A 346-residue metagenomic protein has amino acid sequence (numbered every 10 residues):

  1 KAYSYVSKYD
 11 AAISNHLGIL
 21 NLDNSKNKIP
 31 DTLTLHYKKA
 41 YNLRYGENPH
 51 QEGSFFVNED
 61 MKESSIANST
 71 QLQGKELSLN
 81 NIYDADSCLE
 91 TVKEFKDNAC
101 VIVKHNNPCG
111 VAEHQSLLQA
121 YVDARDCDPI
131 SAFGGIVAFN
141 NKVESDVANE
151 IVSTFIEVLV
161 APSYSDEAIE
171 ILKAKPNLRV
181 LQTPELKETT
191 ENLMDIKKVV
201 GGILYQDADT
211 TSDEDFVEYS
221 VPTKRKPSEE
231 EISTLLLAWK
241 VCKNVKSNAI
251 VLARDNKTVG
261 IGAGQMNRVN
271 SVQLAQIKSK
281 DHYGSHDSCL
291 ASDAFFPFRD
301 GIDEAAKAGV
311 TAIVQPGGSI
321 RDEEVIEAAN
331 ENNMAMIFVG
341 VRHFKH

Functional and structural regions predicted by a protein language model:
Y9-I13, I19-H346: ATP-dependent carboxylate/acyl-activation modules
